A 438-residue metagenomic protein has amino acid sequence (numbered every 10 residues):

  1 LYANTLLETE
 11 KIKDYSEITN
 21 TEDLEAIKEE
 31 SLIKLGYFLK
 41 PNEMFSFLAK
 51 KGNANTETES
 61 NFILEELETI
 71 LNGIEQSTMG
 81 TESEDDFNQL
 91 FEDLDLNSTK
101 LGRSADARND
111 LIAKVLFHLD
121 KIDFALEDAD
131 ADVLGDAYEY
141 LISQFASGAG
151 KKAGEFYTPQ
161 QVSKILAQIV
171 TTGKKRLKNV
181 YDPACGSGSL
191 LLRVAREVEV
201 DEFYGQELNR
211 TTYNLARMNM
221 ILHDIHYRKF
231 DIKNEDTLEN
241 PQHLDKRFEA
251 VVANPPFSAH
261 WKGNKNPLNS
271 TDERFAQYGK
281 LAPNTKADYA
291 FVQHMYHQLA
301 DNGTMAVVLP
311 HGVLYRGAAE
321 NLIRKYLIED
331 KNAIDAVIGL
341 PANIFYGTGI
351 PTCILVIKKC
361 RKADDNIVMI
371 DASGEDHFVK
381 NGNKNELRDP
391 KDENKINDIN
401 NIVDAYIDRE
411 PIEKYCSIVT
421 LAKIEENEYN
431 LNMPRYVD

Functional and structural regions predicted by a protein language model:
L1-V170, R228-T237, G339-N343, D365-S373 (+1 more regions): Non-catalytic, mostly N-terminal accessory regions of nucleic-acid modification and defense proteins
A3-E10, F145, V198, D224 (+3 more regions): A generic secondary-structure signal for well-formed alpha-helical elements
A105-R108, L126-D130, E155, G205 (+4 more regions): Alpha-helix initiation/capping motif
Y140, I169-R176, Q298-D301: Membrane-interface junctions
K152-A253, S258-N269, R274-Q277, Y289-A290 (+3 more regions): Conserved S-adenosyl-L-methionine
P241, D245-D438: A conserved structural/catalytic subdomain of Rossmann-like adenosyl-cofactor enzymes
